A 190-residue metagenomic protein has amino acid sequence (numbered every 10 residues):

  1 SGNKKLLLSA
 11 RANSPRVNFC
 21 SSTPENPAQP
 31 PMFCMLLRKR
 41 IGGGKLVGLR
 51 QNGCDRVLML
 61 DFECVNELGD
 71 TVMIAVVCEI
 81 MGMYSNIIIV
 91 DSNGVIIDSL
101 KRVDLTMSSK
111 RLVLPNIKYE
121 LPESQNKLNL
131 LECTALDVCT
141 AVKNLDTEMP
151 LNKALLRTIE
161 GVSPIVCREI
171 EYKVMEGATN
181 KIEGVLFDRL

Functional and structural regions predicted by a protein language model:
G2-L190: Phosphate/anion-contacting hairpin/loop surfaces
